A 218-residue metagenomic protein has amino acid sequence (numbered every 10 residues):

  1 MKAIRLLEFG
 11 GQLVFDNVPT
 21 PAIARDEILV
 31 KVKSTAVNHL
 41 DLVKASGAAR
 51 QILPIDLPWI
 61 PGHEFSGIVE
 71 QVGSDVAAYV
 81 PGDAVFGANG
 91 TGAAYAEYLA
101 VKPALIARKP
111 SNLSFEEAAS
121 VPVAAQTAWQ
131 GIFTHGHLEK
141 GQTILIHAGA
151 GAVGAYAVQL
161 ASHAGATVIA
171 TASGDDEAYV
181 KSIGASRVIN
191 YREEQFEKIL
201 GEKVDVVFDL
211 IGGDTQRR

Functional and structural regions predicted by a protein language model:
M1-K2: Extreme N-terminal starter segment of soluble prokaryotic enzymes
G11, R50, T91, A125 (+2 more regions): Short beta->alpha connector loops
P19-A36, A49-G92: Glycine-rich beta-strand-centered segment in the early N-terminal region that forms part of a ligand/cofactor-binding
L40-L42, S46: Cytochrome P450 core scaffold surrounding the K-helix E-X-X-R motif and the conserved "meander" helix-loop region
A78, G87-A148: NAD(P)H dinucleotide-binding glycine-rich loop of Rossmann-like/cofactor-binding domains, especially the beta1-alpha1
G82, A96, G141, A185 (+1 more regions): Local beta-strand N-terminus motif with an aromatic residue
V121-E193: Mid-domain Rossmann-like dinucleotide-binding core that forms the NAD(H)/NADP(H) cofactor-binding site
I169, I183-R218: Glycine-rich cofactor phosphate-binding loops and adjacent beta1-alpha1 units of small-molecule cofactor enzyme domains
